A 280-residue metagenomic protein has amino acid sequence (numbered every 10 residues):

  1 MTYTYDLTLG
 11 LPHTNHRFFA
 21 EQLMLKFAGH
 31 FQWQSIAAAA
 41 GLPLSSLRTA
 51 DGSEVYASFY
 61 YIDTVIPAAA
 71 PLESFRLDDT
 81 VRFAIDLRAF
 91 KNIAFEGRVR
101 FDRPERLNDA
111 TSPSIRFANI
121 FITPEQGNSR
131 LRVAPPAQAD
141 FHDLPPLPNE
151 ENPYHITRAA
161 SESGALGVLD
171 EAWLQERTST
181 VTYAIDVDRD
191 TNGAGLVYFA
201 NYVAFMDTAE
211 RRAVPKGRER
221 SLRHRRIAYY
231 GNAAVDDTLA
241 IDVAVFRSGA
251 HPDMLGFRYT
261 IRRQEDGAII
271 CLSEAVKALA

Functional and structural regions predicted by a protein language model:
M1-A84, F90, M206-E210, V214-E219 (+1 more regions): Hydrophobic, proline/glycine-rich low-complexity stretches
M1-H30, I93, S112-P113, A118-A194 (+1 more regions): Non-catalytic linker/capping segments at the edges of enzyme domains
Y3-Y5, Y56, Y60-Y61, F141 (+6 more regions): Sequence-level detector for tyrosine residue identity
N15-R17, M24-L25, H30, Y61 (+10 more regions): A generic structural micro-environment signature that highlights single residues at secondary-structure boundaries
A40, L44, G97-R103, L131-V133 (+5 more regions): Generic preference for flexible, low-structure residues
A70-A160, A233-V235, F246-A280: HotDog/MaoC-like acyl-thioester-processing domains
L169-S179, A184-D242, F246-R258, I269: Acidic/His-leaning functional-site neighborhoods
